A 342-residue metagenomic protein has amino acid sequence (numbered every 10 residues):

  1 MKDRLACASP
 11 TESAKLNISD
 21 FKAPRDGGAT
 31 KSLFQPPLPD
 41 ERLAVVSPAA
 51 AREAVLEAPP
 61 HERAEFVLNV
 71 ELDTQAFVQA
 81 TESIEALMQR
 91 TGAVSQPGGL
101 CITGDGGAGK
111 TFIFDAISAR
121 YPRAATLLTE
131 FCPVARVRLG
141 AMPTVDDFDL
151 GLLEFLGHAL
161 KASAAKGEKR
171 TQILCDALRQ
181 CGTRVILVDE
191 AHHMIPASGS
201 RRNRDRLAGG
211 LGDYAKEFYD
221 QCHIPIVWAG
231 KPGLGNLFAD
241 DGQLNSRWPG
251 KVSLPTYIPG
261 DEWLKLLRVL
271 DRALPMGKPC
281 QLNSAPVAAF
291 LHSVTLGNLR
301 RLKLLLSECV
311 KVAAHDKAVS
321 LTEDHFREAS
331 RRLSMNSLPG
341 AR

Functional and structural regions predicted by a protein language model:
K2-V55, D73, G107, P259-D261 (+1 more regions): C-terminal alpha-helical "lid" subdomain
P39-A44, R52-E57, T81, T144-G151 (+4 more regions): Mid-core helix/loop region of P-loop NTP-binding domains shared across ATPases and GTPases
E62-T81: Dynamic helix-loop-helix/coil hinge segments at AAA+ ATPase domain boundaries and subdomain interfaces
T81-A93: Pre-Walker A adenine-sensing motif
V94-D115: Walker A/P-loop nucleotide-binding motif
A119-E130, H158: Post-Walker A helix-loop "phosphate-sensing" segment adjacent to the P-loop in P-loop NTPases
C132-P143: A short hydrophobic beta-strand->loop->alpha-helix junction that borders the nucleotide-binding pocket of P-loop NTPases
I195, R204, A208-V287, P339: The catalytic "switch" region of P-loop NTPases
